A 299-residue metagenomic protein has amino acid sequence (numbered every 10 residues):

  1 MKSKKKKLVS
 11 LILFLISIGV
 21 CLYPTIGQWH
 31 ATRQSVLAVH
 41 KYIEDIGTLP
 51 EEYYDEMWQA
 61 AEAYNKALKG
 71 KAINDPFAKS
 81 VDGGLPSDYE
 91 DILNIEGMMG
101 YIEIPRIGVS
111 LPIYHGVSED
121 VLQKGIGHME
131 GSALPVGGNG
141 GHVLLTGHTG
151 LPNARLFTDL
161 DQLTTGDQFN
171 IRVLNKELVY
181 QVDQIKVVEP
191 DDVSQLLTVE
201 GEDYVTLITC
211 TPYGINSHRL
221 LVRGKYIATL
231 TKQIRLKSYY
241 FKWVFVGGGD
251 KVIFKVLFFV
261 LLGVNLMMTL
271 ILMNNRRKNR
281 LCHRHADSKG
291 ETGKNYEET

Functional and structural regions predicted by a protein language model:
S3-D250, N274, C282: Solvent-exposed, non-transmembrane regions of membrane-associated and secreted proteins
Y239-E291, Y296: C-terminal single-pass membrane-anchor helix
